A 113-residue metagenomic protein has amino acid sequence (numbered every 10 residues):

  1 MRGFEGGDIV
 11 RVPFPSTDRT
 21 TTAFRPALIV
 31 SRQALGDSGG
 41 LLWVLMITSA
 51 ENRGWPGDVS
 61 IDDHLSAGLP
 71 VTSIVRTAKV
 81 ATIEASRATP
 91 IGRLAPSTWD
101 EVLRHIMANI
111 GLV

Functional and structural regions predicted by a protein language model:
R2, H64-V113: C-terminal terminal-subdomain/extension
P15-R19: Short, charged beta-turn/beta-strand-edge "cap" motif at the junction between a beta-strand and an adjacent loop
T20-F24, I29-D63: Compact nucleic-acid interaction/catalytic patches
